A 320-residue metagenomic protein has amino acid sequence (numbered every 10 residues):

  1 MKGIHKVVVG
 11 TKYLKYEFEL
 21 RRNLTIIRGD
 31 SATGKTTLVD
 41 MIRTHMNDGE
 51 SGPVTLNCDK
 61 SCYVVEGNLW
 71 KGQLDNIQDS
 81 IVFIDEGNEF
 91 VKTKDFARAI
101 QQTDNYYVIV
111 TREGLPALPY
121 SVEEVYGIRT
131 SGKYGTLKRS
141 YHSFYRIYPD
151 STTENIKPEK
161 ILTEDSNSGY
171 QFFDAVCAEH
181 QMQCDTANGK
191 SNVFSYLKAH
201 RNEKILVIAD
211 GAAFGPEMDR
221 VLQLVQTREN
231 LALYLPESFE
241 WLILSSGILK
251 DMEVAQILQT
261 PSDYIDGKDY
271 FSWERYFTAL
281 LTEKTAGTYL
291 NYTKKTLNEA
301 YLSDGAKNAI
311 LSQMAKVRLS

Functional and structural regions predicted by a protein language model:
M1-Y16, T136-S140: N-terminal pre-Walker A segment at the start of P-loop NTPase domains
S31: The conserved Walker
K35: Conserved lysine of the Walker
L38-D40: Post-Walker A alpha-helix
T44-T55: Post-Walker A helix-loop "phosphate-sensing" segment adjacent to the P-loop in P-loop NTPases
L69-K94: Conserved P-loop NTPase "ATPase switch" module shared by AAA+ and STAND
F83-D85, D104-G114: Structural recognition of the conserved hydrophobic beta-strand(s) that form the central parallel beta-sheet of P-loop
N88-E89, E123-S320: Acidic, divalent-metal-binding catalytic cores of TOPRIM and closely related two-metal-ion phosphodiester/pyrophosphate
